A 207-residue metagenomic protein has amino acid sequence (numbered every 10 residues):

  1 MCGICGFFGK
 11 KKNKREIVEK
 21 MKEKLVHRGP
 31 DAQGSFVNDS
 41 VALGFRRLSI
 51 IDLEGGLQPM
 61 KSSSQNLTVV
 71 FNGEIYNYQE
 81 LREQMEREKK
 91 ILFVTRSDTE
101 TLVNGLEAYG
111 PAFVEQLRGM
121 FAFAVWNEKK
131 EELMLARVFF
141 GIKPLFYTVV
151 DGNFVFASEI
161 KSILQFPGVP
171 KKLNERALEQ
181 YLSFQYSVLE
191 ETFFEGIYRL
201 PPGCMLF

Functional and structural regions predicted by a protein language model:
M1-F207: Cysteine-centered catalytic environments shared across enzyme families
